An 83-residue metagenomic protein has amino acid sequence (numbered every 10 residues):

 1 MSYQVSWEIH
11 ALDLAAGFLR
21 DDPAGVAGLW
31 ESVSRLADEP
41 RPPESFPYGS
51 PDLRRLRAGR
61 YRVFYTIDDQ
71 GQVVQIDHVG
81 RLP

Functional and structural regions predicted by a protein language model:
M1-V5, A16-V26, R57-R62, T66-P83: Enriched for short, Lys/Arg-rich terminal
W7-A11: Basic, amphipathic "hinge/linker" alpha-helix immediately C-terminal to the N-terminal HTH DNA-binding motif
D13, A27, E31-S34: Replace "anionic and nucleotidyl ligands
E31-L56: A short, surface-exposed loop/turn module that caps and links secondary-structure elements
